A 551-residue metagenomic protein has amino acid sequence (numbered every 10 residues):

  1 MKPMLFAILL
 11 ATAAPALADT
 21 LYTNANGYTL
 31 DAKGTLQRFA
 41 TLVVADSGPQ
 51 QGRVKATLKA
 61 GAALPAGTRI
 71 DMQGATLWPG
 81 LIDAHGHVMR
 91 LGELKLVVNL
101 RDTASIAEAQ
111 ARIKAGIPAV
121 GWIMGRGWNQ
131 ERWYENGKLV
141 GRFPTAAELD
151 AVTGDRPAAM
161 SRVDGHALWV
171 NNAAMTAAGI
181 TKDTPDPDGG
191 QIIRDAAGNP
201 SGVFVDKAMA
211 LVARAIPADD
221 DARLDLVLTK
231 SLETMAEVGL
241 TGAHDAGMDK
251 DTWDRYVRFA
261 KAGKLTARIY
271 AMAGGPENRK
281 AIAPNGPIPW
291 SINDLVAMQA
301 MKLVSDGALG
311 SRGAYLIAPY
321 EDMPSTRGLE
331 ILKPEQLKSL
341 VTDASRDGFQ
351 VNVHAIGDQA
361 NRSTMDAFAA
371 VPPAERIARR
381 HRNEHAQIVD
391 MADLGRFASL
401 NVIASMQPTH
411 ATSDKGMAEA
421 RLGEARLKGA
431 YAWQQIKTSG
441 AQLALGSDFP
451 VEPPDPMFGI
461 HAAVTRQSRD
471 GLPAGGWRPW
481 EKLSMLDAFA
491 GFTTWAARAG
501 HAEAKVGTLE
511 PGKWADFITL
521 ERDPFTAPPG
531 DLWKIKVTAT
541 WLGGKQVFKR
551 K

Functional and structural regions predicted by a protein language model:
M1-A7: Sec-dependent signal peptide recognition, specifically the positively charged N-region followed immediately by
A13-A14: N-terminal signal peptide c-region/cleavage motif recognized by signal peptidases
D19-N24, Y28, G34-F39, V43-A45 (+7 more regions): Divalent metal-binding segments
I113, I117, T153, K182 (+10 more regions): Structural signal for hydrophobic packing residues in well-ordered secondary-structure cores of soluble enzyme domains
L226, V341-N352, I356-H381, H385-A386 (+3 more regions): His/Asp/Glu-enriched, well-ordered alpha-helical/loop segment that forms or immediately abuts the divalent-metal
A260-G263, P287-V296, F397-N401: Acidic (Asp/Glu)-rich catalytic clusters
L295-G313, N401-T412: Non-cysteine beta-strand/loop elements that form the S-adenosyl-L-methionine
G530-K551: P-loop/Walker A phosphate-binding loop and immediately adjacent motor/lid segment at beta-alpha junctions
